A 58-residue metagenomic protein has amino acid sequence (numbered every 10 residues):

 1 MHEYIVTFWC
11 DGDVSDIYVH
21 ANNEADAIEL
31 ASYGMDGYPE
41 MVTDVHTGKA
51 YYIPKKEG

Functional and structural regions predicted by a protein language model:
M1-S15: Short aromatic-glycine-(Arg/Gly/Cys) micro-motifs in beta-strand/loop hairpins
D13-N23: A short, exposed loop/beta-hairpin motif centered on an aromatic-Gly-Thr core
Y33-G58: Short, mixed-charge low-complexity intrinsically disordered segments
